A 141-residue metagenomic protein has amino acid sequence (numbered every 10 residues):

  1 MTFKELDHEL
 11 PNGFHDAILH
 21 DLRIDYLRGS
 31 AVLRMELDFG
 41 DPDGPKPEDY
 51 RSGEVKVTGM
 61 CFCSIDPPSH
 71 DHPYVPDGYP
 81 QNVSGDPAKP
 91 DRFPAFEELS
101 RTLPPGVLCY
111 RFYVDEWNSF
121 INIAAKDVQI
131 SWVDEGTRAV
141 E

Functional and structural regions predicted by a protein language model:
M1-E141: Surface-exposed, interaction-prone regions used to assemble/regulate multi-protein complexes
